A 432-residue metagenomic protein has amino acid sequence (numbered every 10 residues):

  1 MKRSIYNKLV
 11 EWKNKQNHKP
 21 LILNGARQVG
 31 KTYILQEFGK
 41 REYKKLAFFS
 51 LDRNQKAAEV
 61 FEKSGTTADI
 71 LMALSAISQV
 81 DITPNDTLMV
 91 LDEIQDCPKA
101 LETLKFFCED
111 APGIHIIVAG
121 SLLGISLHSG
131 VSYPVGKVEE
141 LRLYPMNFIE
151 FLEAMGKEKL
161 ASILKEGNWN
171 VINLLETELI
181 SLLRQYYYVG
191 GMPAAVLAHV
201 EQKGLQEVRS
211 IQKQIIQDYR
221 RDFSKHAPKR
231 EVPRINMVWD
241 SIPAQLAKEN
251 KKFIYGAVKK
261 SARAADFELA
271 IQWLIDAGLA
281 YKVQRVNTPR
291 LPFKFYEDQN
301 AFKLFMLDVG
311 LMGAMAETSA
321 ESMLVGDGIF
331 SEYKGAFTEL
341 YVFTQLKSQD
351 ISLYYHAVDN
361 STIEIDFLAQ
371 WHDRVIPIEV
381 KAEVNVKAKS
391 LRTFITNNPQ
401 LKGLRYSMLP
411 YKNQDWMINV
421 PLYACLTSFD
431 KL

Functional and structural regions predicted by a protein language model:
M1-Q16: Pre-Walker A adenine-sensing motif
K31: Conserved lysine of the Walker
I34, F38: Hydrophobic positions on the alpha1 helix immediately C-terminal to the Walker A/P-loop
R53-P84: Short glycine-rich substrate-engagement loop in P-loop NTPases that contacts/grips substrate
V90, H115-S121, R142, F151: Structural recognition of the conserved hydrophobic beta-strand(s) that form the central parallel beta-sheet of P-loop
I116, V342, L346, I365-V384 (+1 more regions): Conserved catalytic cores of phosphodiester-cleaving nucleases, focusing on short active-site segments
L127-A247: Interdomain motor-coupling "hinge/lid" segment immediately C-terminal to the ATP-binding subdomain of NTP-driven enzymes
L197-E364, A369-Q370: Accessory nucleic acid-recognition modules appended to NTPase machines
